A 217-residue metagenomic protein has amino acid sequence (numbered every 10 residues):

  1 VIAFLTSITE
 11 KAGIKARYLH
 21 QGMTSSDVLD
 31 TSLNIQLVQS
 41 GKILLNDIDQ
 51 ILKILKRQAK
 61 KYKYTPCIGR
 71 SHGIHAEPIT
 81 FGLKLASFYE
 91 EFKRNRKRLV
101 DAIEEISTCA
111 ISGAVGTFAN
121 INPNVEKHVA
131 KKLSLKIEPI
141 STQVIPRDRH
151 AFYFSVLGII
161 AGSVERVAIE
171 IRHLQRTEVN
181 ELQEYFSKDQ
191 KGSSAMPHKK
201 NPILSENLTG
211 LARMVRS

Functional and structural regions predicted by a protein language model:
V1-S112, F118, P123-H128, I137 (+2 more regions): A helix-coil-helix interface module used to build multimeric assemblies and to scaffold catalytic/cofactor sites
Q21-T24, A130, V164, R172: Generic secretory/membrane-interface signal
T80, G113, S141, S155 (+1 more regions): Conserved short-loop catalytic and cofactor-binding motifs
E126-Q143, R147: Active-site-adjacent "gating/activation" loops or surface patches in catalytic cores
P146-S217: A conserved active-site cap/scaffold subdomain adjacent to cofactor or substrate pockets
